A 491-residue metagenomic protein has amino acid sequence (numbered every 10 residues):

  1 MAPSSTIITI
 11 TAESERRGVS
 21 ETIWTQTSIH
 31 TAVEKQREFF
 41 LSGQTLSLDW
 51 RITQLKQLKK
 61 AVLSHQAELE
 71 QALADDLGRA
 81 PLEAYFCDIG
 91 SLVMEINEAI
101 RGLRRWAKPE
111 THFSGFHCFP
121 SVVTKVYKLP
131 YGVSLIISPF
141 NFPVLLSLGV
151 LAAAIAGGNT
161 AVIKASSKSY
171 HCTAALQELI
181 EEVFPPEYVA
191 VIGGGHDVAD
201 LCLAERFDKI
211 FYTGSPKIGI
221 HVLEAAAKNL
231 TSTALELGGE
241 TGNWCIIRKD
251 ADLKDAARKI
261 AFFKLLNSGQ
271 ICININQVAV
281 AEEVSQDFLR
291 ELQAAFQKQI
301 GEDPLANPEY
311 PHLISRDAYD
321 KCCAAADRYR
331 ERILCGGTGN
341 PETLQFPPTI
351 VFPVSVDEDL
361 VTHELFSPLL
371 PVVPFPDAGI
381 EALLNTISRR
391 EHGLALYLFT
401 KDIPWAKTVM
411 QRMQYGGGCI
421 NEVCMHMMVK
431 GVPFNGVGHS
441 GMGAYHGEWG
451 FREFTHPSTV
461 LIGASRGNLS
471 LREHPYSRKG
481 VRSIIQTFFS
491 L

Functional and structural regions predicted by a protein language model:
A2-T124: N-terminal Rossmann-like NAD(P)+-binding subdomain of aldehyde/semialdehyde dehydrogenases
R16, S47-W50, I246, F346-L491: Conserved C-terminal structural/oligomerization subdomain of aldehyde/semialdehyde dehydrogenase
G18, I23-T25, F184, K217-V356 (+4 more regions): ALDH superfamily catalytic-core signature
I29, L48, Q66, L253-K254 (+4 more regions): Residues at or immediately preceding the N-termini of alpha-helices
R51, I96, G158, V189 (+7 more regions): Residue-level signal for inorganic ion chemistry
G115-D255: Rossmann-like NAD(P) dinucleotide-binding subdomain of oxidoreductase/dehydrogenase enzymes
V123, A199-D200, A257, E381-N385 (+1 more regions): Short hydrophobic/charged patches on amphipathic alpha-helices used for structural packing and interfaces
T173-L176, C202, V222, F288 (+3 more regions): Hydrophobic packing residues within well-ordered alpha-helices of enzyme cores
